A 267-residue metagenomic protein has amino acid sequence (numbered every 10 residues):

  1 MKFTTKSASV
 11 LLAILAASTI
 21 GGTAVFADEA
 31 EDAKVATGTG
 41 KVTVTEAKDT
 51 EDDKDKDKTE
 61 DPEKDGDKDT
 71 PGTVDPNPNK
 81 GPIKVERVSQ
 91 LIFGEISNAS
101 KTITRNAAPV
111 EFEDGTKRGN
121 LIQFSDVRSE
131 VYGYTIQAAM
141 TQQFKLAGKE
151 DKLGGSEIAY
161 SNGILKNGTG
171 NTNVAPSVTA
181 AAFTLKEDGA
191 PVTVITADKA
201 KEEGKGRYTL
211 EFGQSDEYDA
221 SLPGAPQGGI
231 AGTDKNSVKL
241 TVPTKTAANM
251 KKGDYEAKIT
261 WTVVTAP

Functional and structural regions predicted by a protein language model:
T4-S9, I20, A24-P267: Signature of Gram-negative chaperone-usher
I14-I20: Hydrophobic core
